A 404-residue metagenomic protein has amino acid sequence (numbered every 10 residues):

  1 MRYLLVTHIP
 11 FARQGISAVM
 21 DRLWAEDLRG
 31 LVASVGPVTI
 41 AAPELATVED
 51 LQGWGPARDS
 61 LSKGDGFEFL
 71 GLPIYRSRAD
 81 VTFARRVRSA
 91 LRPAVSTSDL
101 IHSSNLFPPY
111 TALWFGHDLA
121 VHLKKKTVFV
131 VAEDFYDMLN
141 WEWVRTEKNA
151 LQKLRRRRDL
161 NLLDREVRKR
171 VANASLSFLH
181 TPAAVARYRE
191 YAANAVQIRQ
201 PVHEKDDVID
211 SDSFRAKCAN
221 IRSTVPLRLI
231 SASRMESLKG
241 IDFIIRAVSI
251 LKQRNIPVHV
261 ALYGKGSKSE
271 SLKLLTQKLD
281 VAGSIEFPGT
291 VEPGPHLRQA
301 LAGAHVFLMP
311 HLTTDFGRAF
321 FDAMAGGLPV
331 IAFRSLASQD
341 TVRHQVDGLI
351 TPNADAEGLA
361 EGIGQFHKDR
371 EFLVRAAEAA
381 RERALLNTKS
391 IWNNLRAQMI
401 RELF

Functional and structural regions predicted by a protein language model:
L51, R157-A216: A short, active-site helix/loop in glycosyltransferases that binds the activated sugar's phosphate group
V95, T290, R298-A304, A323: Short alpha-helical donor nucleotide-sugar binding micro-motif in glycosyltransferases
L227, S231-I250, V260, S267-K273 (+2 more regions): A conserved mid-protein helix/loop that constitutes part of the nucleotide-sugar donor-binding site
K273-V291: Nucleotide-activated donor-binding/catalytic signature segment of Leloir-type glycosyltransferases, i.e., the conserved
L312: Aromatic "clamp/platform" in nucleotide-sugar-dependent glycosyltransferases that forms part of the donor/acceptor
P329-A332: Short hydrophobic beta-strand element within catalytic cores of glycosyltransferases and related nucleotide-activated
H344-Q345, L349-A356, Q365-R370: Conserved acidic donor-binding segment of nucleotide-sugar-dependent glycosyltransferases
K389-F404: C-terminal alpha-helical cap of glycosyltransferases
